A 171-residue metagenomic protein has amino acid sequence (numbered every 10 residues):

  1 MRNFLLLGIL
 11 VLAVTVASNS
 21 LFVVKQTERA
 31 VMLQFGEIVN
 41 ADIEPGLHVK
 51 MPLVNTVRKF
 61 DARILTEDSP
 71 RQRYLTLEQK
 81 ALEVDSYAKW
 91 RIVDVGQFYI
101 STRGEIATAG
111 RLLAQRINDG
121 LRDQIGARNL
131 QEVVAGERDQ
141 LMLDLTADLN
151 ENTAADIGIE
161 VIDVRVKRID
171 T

Functional and structural regions predicted by a protein language model:
M1-L21: Single-pass alpha-helical transmembrane signal-anchor segments
M1-R2, G8-I9, M51-K59, L130-G136: A generic short-segment signal for beta-strand/edge and adjacent turn/coil regions
V11, T66-D68, D148: Short leucine-rich amphipathic alpha-helices used at interfaces
S18-G126: Hydrophobic membrane-anchoring helix/hairpin
E78, V84, W90, A109-T171: Amphipathic, coiled-coil-like alpha-helical scaffolding segments used for oligomerization/assembly
